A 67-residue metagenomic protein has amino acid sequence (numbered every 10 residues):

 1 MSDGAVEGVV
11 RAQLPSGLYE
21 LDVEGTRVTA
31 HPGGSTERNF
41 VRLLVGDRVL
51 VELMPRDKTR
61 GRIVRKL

Functional and structural regions predicted by a protein language model:
M1-L67: Exposed beta-strand/loop interface patches that mediate assembly or binding
